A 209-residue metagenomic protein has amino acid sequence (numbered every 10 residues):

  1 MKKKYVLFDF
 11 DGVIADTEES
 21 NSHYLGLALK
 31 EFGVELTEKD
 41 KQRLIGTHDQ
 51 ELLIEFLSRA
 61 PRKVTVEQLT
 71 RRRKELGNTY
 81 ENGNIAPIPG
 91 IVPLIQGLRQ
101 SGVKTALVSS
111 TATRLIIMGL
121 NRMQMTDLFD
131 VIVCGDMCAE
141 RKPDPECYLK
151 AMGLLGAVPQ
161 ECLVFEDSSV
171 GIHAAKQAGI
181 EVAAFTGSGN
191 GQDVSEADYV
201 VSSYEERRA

Functional and structural regions predicted by a protein language model:
M1-K4, Q96-R99, A112-A209: Asp-based, Mg2+/Mn2+-dependent phosphohydrolase catalytic module
M1-Q42, Q177: Active-site neighborhood of HAD-like aspartate-dependent phosphohydrolases
I14, P87, T105-V108, E140 (+1 more regions): Conserved SAM-binding loop
Y24, L52, G90, L115-M118 (+1 more regions): Phosphate- and divalent-cation-binding pockets in alpha/beta enzyme and binding domains that engage nucleotide-derived
A28-L29, H48-K63, G119, A151-M152: Helix-loop "lid/cap" segments that line or gate small-molecule binding pockets
V34, R62, M125: Hydrophobic patch in the ABC ATPase nucleotide-binding domain
F56-P93, S101: Metal-dependent phosphoesterase signature
